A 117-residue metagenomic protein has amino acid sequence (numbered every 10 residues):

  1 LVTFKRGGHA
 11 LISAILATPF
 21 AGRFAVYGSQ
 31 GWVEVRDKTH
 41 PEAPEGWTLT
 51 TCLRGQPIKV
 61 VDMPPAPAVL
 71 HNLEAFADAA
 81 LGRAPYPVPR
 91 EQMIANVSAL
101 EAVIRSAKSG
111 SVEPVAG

Functional and structural regions predicted by a protein language model:
L1-P41, L70-P85, E101, A116-G117: Contiguous beta-strand/loop segments that form the cofactor/metal-binding neighborhood of enzyme cores
V2-R6, T50-P57: Short acidic, glycine-rich loop/turn motifs
A10, S29, P44, T48-T50 (+1 more regions): Generic preference for hydrophobic/aromatic residues in regular secondary structure cores
F24, P41-R54: Short polybasic amphipathic segments
L53-G117: C-terminal helical cap and adjacent loop that interface with cofactors, partners, or active-site loops
